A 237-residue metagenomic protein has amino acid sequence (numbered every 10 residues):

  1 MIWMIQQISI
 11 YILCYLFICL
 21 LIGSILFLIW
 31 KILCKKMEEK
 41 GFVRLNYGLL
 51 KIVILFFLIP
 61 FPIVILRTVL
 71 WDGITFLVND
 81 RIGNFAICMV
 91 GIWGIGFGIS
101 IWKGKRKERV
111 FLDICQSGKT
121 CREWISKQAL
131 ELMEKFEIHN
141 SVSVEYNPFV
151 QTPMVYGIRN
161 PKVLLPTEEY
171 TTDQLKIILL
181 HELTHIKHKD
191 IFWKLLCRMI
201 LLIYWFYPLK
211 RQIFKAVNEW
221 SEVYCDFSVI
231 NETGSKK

Functional and structural regions predicted by a protein language model:
I2-L70, I74-K237: Membrane-embedded and juxtamembrane structural elements of multi-pass membrane proteins
